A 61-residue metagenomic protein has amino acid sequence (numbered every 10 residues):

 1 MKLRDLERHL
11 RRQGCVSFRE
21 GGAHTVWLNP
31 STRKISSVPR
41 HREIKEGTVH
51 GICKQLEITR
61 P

Functional and structural regions predicted by a protein language model:
M1-E20, L28-P61: Basic nucleic-acid-binding interfaces
